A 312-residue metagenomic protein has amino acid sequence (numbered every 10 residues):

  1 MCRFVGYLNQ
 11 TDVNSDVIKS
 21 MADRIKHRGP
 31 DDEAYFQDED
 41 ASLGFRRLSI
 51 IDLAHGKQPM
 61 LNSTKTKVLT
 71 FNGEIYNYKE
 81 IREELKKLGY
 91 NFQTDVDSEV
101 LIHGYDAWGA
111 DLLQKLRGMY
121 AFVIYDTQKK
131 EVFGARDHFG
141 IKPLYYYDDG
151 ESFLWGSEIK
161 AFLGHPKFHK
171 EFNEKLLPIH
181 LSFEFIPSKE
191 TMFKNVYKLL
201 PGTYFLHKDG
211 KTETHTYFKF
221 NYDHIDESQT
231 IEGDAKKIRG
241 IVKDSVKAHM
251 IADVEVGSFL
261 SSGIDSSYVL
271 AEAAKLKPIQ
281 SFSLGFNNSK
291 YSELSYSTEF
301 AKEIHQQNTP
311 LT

Functional and structural regions predicted by a protein language model:
M1-T312: Cysteine-centered catalytic environments shared across enzyme families
